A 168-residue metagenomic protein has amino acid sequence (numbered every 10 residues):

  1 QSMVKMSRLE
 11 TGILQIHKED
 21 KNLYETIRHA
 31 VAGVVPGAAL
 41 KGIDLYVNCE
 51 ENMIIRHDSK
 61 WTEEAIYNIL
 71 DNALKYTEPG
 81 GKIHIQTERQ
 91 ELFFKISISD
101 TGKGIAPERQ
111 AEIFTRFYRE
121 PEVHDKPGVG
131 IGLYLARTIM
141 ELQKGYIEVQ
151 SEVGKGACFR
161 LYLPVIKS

Functional and structural regions predicted by a protein language model:
T11-I16, I54-D58: Conserved micro-motifs of the catalytic ATP-binding
H17-N22, A39, D44-I54: Conserved catalytic submotifs in the C-terminal HATPase_c
A73-L74: Short helix-loop "hinge" at the ATP-lid/N-box region of the Bergerat-fold HATPase_c
G80-L92: Short beta-strand/loop element within the Bergerat-fold HATPase_c
D100: Acidic ATP/Mg2+-coordinating residue in the GHKL
I105-F117, R137: Short conserved segment of the HATPase_c
K144-G145: Conserved glycine-rich
